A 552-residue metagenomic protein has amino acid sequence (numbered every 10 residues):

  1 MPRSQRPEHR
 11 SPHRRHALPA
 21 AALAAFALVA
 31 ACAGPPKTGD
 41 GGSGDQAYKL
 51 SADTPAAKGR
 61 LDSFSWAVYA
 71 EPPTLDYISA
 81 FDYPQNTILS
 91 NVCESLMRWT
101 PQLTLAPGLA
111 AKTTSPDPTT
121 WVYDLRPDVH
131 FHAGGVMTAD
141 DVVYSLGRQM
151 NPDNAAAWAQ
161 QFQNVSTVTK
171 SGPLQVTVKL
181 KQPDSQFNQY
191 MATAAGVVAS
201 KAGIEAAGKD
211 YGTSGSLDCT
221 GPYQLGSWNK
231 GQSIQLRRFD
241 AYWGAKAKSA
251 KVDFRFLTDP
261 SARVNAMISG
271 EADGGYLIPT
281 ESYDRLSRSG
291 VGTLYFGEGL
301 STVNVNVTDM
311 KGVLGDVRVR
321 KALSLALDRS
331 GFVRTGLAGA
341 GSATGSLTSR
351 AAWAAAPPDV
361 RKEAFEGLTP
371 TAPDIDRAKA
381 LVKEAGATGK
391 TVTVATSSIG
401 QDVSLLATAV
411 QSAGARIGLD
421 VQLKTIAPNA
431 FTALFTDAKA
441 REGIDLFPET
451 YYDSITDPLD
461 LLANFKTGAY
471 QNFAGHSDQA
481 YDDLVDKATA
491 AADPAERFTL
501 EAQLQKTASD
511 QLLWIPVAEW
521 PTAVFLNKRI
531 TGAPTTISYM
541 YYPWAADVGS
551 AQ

Functional and structural regions predicted by a protein language model:
S4, S65-P116, G147, D218-C219: N-terminal lobe/hinge region of extracytoplasmic solute-binding protein
L28, G34, N229, L327-A356 (+2 more regions): Detector for C-terminal structural segments
A111-A155, T177, V313-D316: Aromatic- and charge-enriched surface segment that lines or borders ligand/interaction sites
T114, V122-D124, Q160-G203, S227: Surface-exposed binding/hinge segments that line and control ligand-binding clefts or catalytic entry sites
A192-K246, K251: Gly/Pro-rich hinge or "lid" segments in bacterial periplasmic/extracellular proteins
R237-D240, G299-A322, A326, T335: A bilobed periplasmic-binding-protein/Venus flytrap-type ligand-binding module shared by bacterial periplasmic
F239-R285: Ligand-site clamp/hinge motif
V317-S412: Append "and occasionally in soluble cytosolic enzymes with long acidic Gly/Pro-rich linkers
